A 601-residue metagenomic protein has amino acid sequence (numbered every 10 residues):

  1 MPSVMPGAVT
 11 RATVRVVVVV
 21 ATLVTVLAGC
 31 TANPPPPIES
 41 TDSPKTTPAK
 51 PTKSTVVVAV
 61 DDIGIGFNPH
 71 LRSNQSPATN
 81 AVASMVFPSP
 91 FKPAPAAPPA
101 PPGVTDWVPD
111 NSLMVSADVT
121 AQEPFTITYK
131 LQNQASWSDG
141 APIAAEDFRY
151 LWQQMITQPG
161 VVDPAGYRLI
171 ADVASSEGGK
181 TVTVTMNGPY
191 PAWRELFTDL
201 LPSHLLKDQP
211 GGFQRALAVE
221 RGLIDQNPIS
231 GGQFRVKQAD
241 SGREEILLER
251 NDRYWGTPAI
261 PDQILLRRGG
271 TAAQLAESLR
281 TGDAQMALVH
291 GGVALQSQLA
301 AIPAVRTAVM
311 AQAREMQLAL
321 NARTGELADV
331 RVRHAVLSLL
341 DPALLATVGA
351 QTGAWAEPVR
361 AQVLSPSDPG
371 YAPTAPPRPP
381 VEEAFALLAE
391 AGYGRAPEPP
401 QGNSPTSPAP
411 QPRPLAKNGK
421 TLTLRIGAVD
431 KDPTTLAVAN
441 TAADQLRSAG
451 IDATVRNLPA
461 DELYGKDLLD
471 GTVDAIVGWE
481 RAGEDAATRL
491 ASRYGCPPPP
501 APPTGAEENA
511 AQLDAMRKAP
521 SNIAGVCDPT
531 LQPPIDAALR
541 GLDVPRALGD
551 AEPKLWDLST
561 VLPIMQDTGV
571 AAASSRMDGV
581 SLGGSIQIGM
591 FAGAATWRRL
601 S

Functional and structural regions predicted by a protein language model:
T25, I38-D42, L340-G370, P433-A443 (+1 more regions): Detector for C-terminal structural segments
V58-Q122, Q153, I229: N-terminal lobe/hinge region of extracytoplasmic solute-binding protein
A96, L200-T257, Q263, A386: Gly/Pro-rich hinge or "lid" segments in bacterial periplasmic/extracellular proteins
L113-V161, K180-T185, S278, E326-A328: Aromatic- and charge-enriched surface segment that lines or borders ligand/interaction sites
K130, P164-Q214: Surface-exposed binding/hinge segments that line and control ligand-binding clefts or catalytic entry sites
G222, N251-Q298, D452: Ligand-site clamp/hinge motif
S241-R243, G394-R481: Ligand/substrate-recognition segments at binding pockets and active sites
E357-P410, D430-A437: Structural transition elements
